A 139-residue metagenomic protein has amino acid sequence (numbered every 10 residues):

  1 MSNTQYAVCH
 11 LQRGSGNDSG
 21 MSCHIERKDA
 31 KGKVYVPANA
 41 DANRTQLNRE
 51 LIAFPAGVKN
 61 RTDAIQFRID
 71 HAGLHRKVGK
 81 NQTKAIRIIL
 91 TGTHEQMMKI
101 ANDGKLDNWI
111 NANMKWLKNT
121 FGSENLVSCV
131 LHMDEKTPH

Functional and structural regions predicted by a protein language model:
M1-H139: N-terminal nicking endonuclease/strand-transfer module with a His-rich metal-binding environment and a catalytic Tyr
